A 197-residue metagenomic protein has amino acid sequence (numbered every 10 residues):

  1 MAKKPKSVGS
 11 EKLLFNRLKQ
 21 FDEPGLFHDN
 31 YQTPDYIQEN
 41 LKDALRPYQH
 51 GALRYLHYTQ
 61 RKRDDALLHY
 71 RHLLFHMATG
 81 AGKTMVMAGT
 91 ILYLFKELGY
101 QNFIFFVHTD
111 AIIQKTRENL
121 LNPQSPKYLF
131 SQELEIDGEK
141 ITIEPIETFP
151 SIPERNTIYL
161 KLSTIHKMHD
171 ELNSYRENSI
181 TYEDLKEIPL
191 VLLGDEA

Functional and structural regions predicted by a protein language model:
M1-A197: RecA-like P-loop NTPase motor core of helicase/translocase proteins
